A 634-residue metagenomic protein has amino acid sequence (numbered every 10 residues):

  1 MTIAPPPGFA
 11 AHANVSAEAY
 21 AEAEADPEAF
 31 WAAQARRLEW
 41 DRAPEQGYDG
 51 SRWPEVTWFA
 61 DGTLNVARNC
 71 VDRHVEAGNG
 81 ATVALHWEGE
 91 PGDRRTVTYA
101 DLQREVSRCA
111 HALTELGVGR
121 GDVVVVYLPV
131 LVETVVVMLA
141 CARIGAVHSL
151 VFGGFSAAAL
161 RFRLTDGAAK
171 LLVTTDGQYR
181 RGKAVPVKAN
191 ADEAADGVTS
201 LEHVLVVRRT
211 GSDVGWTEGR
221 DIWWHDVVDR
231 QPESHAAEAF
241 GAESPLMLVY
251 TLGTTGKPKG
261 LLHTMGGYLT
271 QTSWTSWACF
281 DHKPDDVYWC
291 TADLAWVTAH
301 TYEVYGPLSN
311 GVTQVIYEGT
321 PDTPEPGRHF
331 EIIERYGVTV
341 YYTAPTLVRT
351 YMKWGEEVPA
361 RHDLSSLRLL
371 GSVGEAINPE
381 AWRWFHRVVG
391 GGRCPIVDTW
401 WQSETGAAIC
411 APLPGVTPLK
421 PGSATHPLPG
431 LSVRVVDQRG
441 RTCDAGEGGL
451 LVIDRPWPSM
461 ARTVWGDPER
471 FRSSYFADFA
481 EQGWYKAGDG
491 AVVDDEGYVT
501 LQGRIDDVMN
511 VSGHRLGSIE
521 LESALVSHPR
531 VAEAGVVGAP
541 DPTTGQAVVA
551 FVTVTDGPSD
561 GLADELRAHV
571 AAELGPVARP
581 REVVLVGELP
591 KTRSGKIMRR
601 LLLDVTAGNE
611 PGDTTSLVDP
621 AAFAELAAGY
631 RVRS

Functional and structural regions predicted by a protein language model:
A67-R68, A81, L85-L139, S156-R161 (+2 more regions): Conserved AMP-binding/adenylate-forming core of the ANL superfamily
A81-V83, V204-V206, T217-Y250, K257 (+3 more regions): Conserved pre-ATP/AMP-binding loop-to-beta segment of ANL
L139, R143-D226, A344: Structural core segment of the AMP-binding/adenylate-forming
V151-D176, A191, E334, Y341 (+6 more regions): AMP-binding/adenylate-forming catalytic core of the ANL superfamily
V206, Q546, A572-I597, E610-R633: AMP-binding/adenylate-forming catalytic domain of the ANL superfamily
L269-V287, V297-T339, K353-E356: Conserved AMP-binding/adenylation subdomain of ANL enzymes
Y305, V312, T339-Y342, M352-L419 (+1 more regions): Gly/Ser/Thr-rich phosphate-binding loop
H426-G430, R441-F476, L516, N609-P611: Conserved ATP/PPi-binding loop(s) of AMP-dependent carboxylate-activating enzymes
